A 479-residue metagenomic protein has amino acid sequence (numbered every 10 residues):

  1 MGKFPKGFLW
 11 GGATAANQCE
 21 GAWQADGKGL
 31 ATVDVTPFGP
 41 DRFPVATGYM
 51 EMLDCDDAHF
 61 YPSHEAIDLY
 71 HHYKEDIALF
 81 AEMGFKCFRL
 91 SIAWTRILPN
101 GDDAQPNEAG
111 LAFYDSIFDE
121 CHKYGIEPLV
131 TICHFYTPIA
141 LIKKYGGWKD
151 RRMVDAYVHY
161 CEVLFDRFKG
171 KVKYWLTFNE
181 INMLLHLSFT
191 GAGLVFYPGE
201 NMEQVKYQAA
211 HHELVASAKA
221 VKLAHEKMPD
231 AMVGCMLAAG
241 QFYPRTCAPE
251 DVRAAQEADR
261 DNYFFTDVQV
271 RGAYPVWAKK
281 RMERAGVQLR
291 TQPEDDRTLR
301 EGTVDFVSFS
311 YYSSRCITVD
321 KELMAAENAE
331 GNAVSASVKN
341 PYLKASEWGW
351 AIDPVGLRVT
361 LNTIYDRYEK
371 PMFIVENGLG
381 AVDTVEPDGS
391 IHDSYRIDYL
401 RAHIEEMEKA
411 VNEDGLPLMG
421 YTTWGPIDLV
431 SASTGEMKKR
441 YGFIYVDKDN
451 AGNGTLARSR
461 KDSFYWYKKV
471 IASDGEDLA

Functional and structural regions predicted by a protein language model:
M1-D57, A81, N100-D102, L111-A479: Active-site region of glycoside hydrolase catalytic domains
A58-H72, K149-R152: Active-site mouth loops of central-metabolism enzymes
S63, Y70, G101-A104, E347: Short, flexible active-site loop motifs that bind/organize anionic cofactors or intermediates
E65-A78, P99, G110: Internal amphipathic alpha-helical repeat/solenoid segments
H72-A93, G302-F306: Catalytic domains of carbohydrate-active enzymes, especially glycoside hydrolases
I92-P106: Glycine-rich, proline-tolerant flexible connector loops at the mouths of alpha/beta enzymes
